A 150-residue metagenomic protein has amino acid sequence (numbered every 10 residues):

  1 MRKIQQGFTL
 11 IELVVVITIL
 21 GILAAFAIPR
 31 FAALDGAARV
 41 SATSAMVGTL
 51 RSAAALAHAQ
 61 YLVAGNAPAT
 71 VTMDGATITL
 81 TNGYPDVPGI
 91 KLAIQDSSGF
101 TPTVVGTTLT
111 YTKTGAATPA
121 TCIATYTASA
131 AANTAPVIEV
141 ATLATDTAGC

Functional and structural regions predicted by a protein language model:
M1-D35: N-terminal single-pass transmembrane signal-anchor helix
E12, F26-P29, A53, T70 (+1 more regions): Basic, gly/Ser/Thr/Pro-rich low-complexity segments located predominantly at protein N termini
L20-G21, V40-S41, G115-A117: Alpha-helical interaction segments
A25, T43, A67-A69: Hydrophobic, well-ordered secondary-structure scaffolds
G36-A64: Membrane-proximal N-terminal amphipathic helix
A59-C150: Periplasmic/extracellular, small/polar-rich flexible segments of pilin-like filament-forming proteins
